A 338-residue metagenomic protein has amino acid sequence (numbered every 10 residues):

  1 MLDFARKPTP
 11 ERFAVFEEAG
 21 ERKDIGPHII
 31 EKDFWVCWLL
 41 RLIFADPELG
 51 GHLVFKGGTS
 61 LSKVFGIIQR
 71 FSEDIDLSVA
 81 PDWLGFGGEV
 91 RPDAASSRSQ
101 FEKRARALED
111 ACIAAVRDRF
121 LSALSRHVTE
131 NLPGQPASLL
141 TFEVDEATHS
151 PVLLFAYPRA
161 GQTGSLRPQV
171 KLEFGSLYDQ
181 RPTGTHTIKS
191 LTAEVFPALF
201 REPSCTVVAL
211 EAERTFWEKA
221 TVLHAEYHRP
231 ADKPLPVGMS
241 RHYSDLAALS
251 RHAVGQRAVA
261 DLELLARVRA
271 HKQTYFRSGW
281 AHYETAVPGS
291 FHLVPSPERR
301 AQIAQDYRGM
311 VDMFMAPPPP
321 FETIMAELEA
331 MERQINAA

Functional and structural regions predicted by a protein language model:
M1-L53, F65-Q69, I75, V79-A338: Structured mid-to-C-terminal alpha-helical surface segments
F55-T59: Glycine-rich beta-strand-to-loop/alpha-helix junction loops that act as flexible
S62: Betabetaalpha-Me/HNH-type nuclease active-site subdomain
